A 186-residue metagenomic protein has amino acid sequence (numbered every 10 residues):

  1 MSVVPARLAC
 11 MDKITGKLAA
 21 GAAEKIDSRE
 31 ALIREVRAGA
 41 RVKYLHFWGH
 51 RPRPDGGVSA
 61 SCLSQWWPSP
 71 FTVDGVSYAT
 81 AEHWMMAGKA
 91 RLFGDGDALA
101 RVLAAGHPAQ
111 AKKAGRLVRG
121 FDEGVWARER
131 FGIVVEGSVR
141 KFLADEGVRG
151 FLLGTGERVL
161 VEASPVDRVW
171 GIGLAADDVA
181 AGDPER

Functional and structural regions predicted by a protein language model:
P5-R186: Charged, low-complexity intrinsically disordered segments
